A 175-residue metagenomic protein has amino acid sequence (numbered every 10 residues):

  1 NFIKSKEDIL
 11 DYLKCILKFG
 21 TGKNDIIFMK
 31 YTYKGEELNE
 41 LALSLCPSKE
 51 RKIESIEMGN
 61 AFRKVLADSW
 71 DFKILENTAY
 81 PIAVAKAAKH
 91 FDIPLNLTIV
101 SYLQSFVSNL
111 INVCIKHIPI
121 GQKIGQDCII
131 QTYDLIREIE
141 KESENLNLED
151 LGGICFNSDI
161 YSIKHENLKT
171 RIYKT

Functional and structural regions predicted by a protein language model:
N1, L13-K14, K30, R63 (+2 more regions): Amphipathic alpha-helical segments within well-ordered protein domains
N1-E37: Glycine/small-residue-rich interface belts in oligomeric ring/scaffold proteins and their assembly partners
I3-L10, L38, F72-L75, L95-T98 (+1 more regions): Short, surface-exposed acidic
L17-T21, D25-F28, E50-E57, E76 (+7 more regions): Short, contiguous, pocket-lining structural segments that sit at or immediately flank catalytic/ligand-binding sites
G22, I26, R51, S55 (+6 more regions): Intrinsically disordered or highly flexible coil/loop and linker segments, enriched in small and charged/polar residues
I27, Y31-K73: Ordered, amphipathic secondary-structure segments that act as subunit-interaction surfaces in large macromolecular
Y80-Q122: A contiguous pocket-lining binding segment that forms or flanks enzyme active sites
S105-K174: C-terminal auxiliary extensions adjacent to catalytic cores
